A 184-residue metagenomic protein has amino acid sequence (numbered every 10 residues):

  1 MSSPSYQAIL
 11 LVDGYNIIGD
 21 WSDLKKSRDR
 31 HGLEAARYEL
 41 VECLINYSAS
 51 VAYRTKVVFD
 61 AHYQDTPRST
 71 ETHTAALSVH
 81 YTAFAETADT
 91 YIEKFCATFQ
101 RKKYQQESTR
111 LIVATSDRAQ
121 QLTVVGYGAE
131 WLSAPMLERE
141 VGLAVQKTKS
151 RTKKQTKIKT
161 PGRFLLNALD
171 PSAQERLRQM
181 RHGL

Functional and structural regions predicted by a protein language model:
S2-I9, N16-L184: Nuclease catalytic cores that cleave nucleic-acid phosphodiester bonds, predominantly acidic two-metal-ion
